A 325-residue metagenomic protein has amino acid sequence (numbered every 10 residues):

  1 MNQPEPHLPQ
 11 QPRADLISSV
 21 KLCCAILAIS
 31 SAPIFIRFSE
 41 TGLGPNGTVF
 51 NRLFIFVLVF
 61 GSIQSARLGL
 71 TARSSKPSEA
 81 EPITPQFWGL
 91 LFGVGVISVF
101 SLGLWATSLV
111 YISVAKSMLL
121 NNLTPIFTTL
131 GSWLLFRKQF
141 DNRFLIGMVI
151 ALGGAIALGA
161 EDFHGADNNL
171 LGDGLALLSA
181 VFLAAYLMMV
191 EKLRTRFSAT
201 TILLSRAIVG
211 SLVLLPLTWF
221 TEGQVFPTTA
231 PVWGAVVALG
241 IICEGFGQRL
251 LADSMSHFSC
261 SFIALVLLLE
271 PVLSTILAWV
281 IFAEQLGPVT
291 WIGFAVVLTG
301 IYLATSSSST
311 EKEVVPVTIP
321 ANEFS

Functional and structural regions predicted by a protein language model:
N2, I17, G42-F100, F127 (+6 more regions): Transmembrane alpha-helices of multi-pass small-molecule transport proteins
N2-N51, G61-I63, V96, L104 (+3 more regions): Glycine-/small-residue-enriched transmembrane alpha-helix faces in small-molecule transporters and effluxers
E5-L8, V20, L53, V232-G234 (+1 more regions): C-terminal-most transmembrane helix of multi-pass membrane proteins
A14-S19, G42-F50, P82-F87, A160-F182 (+2 more regions): Juxtamembrane helix-entry segments on the extracytoplasmic side of multipass membrane proteins
I26-L27, N51, S117-L123, M189-S211 (+1 more regions): Helix-helix packing/entry segments at the starts of transmembrane helices
A28, P33, L68-A72, K76-A115 (+4 more regions): Specific transmembrane alpha-helical segments of multi-pass solute transporters/efflux pumps, especially DMT/EamA
G47-L58, A106-Q139, S179, C260-W279: Specific alpha-helical transmembrane segments that line the substrate/conduction pathway and gating interfaces
F60, G131, F140-E161, A180 (+3 more regions): Hydrophobic transmembrane alpha-helices of multi-pass small-molecule transport proteins
